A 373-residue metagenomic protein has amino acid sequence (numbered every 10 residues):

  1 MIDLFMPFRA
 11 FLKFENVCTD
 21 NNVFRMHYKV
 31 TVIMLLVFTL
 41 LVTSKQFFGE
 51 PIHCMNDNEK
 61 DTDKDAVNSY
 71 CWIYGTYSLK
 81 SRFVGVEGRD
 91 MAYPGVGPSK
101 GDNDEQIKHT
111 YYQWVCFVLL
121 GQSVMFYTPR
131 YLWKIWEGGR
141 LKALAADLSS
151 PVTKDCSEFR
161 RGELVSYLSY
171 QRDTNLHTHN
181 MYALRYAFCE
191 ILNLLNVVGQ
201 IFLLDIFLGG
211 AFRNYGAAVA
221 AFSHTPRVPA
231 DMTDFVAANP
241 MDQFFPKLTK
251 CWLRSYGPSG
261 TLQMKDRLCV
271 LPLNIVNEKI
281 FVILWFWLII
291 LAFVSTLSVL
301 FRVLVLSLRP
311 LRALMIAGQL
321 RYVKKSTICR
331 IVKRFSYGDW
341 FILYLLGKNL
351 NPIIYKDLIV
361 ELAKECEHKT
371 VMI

Functional and structural regions predicted by a protein language model:
M1-I373: Membrane-embedded alpha-helical segments and the immediately adjacent membrane-proximal loops of multi-pass integral
